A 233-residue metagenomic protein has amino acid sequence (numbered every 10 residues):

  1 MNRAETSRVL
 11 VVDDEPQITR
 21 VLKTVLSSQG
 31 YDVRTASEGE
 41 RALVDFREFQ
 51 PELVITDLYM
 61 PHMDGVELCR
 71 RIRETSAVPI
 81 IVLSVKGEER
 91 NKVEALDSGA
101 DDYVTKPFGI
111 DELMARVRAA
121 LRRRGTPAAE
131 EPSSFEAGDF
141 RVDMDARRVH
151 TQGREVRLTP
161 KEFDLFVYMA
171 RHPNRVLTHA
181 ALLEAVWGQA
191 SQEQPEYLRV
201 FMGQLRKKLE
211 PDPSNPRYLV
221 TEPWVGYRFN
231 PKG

Functional and structural regions predicted by a protein language model:
E5-R8, A119-V176, A180: Short, Lys/Arg-enriched segments at the junction into DNA-binding effector domains of transcriptional regulators
R20-S28: Charged docking surfaces used in two-component/phosphorelay signaling
T35-L53: Acidic, metal-coordinating helix/loop segments flanking the phosphotransfer/catalytic sites of two-component signaling
S37-R41, D64-E67, N91: Acidic catalytic/metal-coordinating carboxylates
I55-D57, L83: Active-site T/S-Asp motif of two-component receiver
M60: Receiver (REC) domain active-site loop signature in two-component systems and cognate sites in sensor histidine kinases
R70, E74, P79-E136: Basic, amphipathic DNA-recognition helix from helix-turn-helix-like DNA-binding domains
P132, R157, V200-G233: DNA-binding patch around the recognition helix
